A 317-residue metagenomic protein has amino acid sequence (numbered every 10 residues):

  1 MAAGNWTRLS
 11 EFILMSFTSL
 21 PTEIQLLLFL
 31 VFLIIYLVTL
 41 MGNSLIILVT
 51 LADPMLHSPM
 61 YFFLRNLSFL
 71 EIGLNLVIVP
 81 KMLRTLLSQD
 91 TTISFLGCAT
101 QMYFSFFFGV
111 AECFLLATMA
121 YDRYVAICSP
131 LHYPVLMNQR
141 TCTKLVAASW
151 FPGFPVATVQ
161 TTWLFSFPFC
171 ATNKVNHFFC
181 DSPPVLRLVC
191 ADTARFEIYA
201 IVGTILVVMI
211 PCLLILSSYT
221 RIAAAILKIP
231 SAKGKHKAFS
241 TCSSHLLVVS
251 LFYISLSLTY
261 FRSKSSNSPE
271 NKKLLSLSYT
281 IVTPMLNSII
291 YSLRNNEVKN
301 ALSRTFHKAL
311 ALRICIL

Functional and structural regions predicted by a protein language model:
M1-L317: Transmembrane helical core of 7TM receptor-like proteins
